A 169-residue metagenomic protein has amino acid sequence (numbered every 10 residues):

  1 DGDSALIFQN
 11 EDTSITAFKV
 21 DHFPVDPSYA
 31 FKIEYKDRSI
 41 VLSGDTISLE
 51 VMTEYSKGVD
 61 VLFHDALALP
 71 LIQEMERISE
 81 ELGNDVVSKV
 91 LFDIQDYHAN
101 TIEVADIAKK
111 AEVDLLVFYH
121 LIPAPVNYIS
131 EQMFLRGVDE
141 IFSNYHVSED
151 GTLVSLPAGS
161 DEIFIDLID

Functional and structural regions predicted by a protein language model:
D1-K57, T152-D169: Core dinuclear metal-dependent hydrolase active-site scaffold
A30, S39, I47-D150: Cap/insert and terminal regions of metallo-dependent hydrolase folds
